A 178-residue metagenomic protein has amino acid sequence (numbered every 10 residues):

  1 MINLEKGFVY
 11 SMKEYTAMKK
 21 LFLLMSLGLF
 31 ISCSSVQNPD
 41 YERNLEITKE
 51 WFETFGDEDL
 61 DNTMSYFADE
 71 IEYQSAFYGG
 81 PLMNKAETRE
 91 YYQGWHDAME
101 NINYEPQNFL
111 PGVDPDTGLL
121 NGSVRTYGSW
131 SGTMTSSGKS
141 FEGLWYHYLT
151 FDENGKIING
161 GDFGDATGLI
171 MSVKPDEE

Functional and structural regions predicted by a protein language model:
M1-R43: Bacterial Sec-dependent N-terminal signal peptides
C33-D61, S65: Short, low-complexity N-terminal intrinsically disordered segments enriched in polar/charged residues
W51, N62-M64, I71, T88 (+3 more regions): Hydrophobic pocket/interface hotspot
W51-T54, E58, Y66, E70 (+2 more regions): Structured segments of extracytoplasmic/periplasmic soluble domains in secreted or envelope-associated proteins
E72-M83, A98-M99: A short gly/proline-enriched turn/hairpin at secondary-structure junctions
Y91-S137: Surface-exposed, charged secondary-structure patches
R125-K156: Exposed beta-sheet edge and beta->alpha loop/turn motif
I158-E178: Low-complexity, intrinsically disordered terminal/linker segments enriched in charged and Gly/Pro repeats
